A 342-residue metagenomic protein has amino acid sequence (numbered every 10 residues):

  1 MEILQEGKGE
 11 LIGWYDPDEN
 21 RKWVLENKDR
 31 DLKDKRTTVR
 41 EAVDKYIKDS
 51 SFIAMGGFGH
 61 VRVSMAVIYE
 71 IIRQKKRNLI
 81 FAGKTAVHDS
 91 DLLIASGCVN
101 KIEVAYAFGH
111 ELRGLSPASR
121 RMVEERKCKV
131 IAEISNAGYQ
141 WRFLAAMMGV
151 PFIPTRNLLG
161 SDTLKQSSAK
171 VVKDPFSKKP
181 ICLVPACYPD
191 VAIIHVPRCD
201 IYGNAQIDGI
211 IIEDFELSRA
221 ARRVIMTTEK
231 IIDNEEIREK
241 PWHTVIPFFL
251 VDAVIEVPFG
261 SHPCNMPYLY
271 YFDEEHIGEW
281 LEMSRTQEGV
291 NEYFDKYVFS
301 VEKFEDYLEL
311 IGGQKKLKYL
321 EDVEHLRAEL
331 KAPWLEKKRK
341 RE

Functional and structural regions predicted by a protein language model:
M1-E342: Conserved alpha/beta enzyme-core scaffold
